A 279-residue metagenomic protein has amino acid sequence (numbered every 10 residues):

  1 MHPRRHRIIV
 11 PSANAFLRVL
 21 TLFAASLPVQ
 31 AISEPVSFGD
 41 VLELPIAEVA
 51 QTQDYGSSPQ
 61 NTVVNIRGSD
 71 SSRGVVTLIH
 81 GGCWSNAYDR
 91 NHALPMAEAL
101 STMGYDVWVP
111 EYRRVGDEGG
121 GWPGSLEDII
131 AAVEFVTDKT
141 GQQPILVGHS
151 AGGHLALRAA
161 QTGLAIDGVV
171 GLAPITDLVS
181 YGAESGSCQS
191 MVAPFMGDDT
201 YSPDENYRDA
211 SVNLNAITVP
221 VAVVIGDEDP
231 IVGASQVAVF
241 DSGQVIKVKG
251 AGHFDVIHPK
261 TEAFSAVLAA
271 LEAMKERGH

Functional and structural regions predicted by a protein language model:
E34-D70: N-terminal cap/lid segment of alpha/beta-hydrolase-fold proteins
S69-S71, V76-A99: Short, surface-exposed "cap/lid" segments of acyl-processing enzymes
A99-D117: Conserved alpha/beta-hydrolase
G120-K139: Alpha/beta-hydrolase active-site loop
R158-S202: Hydrolase active-site cap/lid region
I217, V223-I225: Short beta-strand/loop motif that positions the catalytic acidic residue of the alpha/beta-hydrolase fold
P230-Q236: Conserved alpha/beta-hydrolase "acid-adjacent" motif
A251-T261: Catalytic histidine-centered segment of alpha/beta-hydrolase-like enzymes
